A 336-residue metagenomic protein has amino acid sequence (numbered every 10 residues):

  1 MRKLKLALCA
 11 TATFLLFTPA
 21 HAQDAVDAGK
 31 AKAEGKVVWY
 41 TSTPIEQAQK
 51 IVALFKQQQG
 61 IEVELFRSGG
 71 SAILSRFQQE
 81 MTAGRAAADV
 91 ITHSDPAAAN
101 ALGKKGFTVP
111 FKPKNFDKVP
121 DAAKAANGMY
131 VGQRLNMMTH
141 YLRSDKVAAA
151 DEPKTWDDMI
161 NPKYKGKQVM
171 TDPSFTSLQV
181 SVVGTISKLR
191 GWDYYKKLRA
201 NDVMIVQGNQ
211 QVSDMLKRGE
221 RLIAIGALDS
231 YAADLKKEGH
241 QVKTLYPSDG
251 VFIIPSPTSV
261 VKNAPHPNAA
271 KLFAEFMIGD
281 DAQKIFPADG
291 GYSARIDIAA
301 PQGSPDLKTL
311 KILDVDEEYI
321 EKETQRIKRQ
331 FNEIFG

Functional and structural regions predicted by a protein language model:
M1-L8: Bacterial N-terminal signal peptides that target proteins for export
A22-V38, K56-Q57, N161-G166: Immediate post-signal peptide segment of exported/extracytoplasmic ligand-binding proteins
V38-V52, E64-Q78, T82, A86-E220: Extracytoplasmic ligand-binding site segments that recognize negatively charged/polar headgroups
A97-A101, L222-Q241: A ligand-binding cleft/hinge motif common to bilobed small-molecule-binding domains
L135-M137, K196-R199, I205-V206, E238-A264 (+2 more regions): Periplasmic-binding protein-like
T139-K146, V183-G184, I254-H266, I285: A bilobed periplasmic-binding-protein/Venus flytrap-type ligand-binding module shared by bacterial periplasmic
G166-F175, F276-A300: Periplasmic-binding protein-like
A300-G336: Extracellular/periplasmic bilobal clamshell ligand-binding domains
